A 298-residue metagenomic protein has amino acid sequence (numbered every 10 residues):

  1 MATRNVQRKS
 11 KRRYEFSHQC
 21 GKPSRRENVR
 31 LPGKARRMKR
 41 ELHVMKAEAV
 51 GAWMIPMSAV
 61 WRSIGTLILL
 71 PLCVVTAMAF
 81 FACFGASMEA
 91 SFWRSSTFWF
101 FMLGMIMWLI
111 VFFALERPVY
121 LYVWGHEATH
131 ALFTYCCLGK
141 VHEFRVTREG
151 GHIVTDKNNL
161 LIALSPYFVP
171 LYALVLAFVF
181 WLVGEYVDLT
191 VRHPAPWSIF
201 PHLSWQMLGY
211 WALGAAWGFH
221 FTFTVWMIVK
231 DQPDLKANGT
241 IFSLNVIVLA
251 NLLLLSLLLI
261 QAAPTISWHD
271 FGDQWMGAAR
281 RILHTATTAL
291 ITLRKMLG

Functional and structural regions predicted by a protein language model:
M1-R26: N-terminal targeting leaders characterized by basic, low-complexity, disordered sequences that direct proteins
G21, N28-R94, F98, V146-L293 (+1 more regions): Metalloprotease/metallohydrolase-associated module, dominated by Zn2+-dependent proteases
T97-W108: Canonical hydrophobic alpha-helical transmembrane segment
W108-G125, H152, D156-L160: Short pre-active-site segment immediately N-terminal to the catalytic Zn-binding motif
Y122-Y135: Active-site recognition of the HExxH zinc-binding catalytic motif
K140-R145: M16/MPP (pitrilysin/insulinase) zinc-metallopeptidase core fold and M16-derived inactive scaffolds
